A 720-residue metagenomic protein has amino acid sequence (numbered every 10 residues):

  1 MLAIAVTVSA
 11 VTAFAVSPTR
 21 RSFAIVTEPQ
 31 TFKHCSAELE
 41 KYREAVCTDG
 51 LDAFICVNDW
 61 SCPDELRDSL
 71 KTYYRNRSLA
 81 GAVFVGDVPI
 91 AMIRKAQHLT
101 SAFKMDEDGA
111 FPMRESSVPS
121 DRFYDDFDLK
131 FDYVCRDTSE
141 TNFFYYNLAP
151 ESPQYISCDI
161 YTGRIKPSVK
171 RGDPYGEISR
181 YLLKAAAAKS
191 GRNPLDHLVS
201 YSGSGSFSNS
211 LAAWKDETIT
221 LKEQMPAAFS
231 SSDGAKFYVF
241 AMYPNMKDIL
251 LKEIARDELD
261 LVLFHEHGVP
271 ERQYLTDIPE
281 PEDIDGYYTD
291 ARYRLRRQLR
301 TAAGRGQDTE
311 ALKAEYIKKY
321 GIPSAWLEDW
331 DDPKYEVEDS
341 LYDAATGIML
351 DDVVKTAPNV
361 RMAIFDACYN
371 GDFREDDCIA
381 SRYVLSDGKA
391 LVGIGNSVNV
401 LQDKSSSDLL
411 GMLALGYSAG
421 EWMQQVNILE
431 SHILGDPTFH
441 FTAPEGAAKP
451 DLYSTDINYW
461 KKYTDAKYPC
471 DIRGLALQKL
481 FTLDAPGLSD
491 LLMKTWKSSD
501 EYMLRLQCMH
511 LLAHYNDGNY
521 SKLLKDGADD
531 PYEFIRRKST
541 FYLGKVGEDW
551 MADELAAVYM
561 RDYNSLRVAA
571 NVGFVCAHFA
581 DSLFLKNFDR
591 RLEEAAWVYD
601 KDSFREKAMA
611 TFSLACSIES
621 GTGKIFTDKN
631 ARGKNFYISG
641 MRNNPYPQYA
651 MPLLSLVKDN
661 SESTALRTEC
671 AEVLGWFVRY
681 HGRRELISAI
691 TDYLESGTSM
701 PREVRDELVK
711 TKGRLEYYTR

Functional and structural regions predicted by a protein language model:
M1-P18: Bacterial Sec-dependent N-terminal signal peptides
T19-F23, T48-A53, R77-G81, R192-L198 (+5 more regions): Loop/turn elements at helix/coil->beta-strand transitions in domains of secreted/extracellular proteins
D64-P244, E253-L261, P270, T276-D283: Structured catalytic cores of large enzymes
S117-R180, T289-S405: Catalytic cores of nucleophile-dependent amide-cleaving enzymes
S406-K494, S498-H510: Caspase-like cysteine protease fold
Y453-T464, A485-K497, D517-A528, E548-M560 (+5 more regions): Amphipathic alpha-helical scaffolding segments comprising HEAT/armadillo-like alpha-solenoid repeats
Y468-P469, D500-E501, P531-Y532, D562-S565 (+4 more regions): Short inter-helical turns and helix N-cap capping residues of alpha-solenoid HEAT/ARM repeat scaffolds
D471-L483, M503-Y515, R536-E548, R567-S582 (+4 more regions): Structural detector for internal amphipathic alpha-helices that build alpha-solenoid repeat scaffolds
